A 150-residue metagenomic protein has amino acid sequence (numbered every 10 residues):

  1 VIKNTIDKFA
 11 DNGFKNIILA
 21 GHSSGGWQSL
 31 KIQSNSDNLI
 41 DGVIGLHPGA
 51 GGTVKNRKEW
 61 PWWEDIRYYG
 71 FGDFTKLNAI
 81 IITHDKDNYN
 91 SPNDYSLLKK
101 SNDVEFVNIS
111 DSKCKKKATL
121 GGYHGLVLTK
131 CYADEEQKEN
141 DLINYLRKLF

Functional and structural regions predicted by a protein language model:
V1-N12: Alpha/beta-hydrolase active-site loop
D11, S36-D37, D73: Alpha-helix termination/capping residues and helix-transition junctions
K15-N16, L77: Short coil/turn segments at beta-strand junctions that form active-site/ligand-binding loops
I18, G42-I44: Residue in the alpha/beta-hydrolase core beta-strand immediately N-terminal to the catalytic nucleophile
A20-G25, S29: Gly/Ala-rich beta-loop-alpha elbow adjacent to hydrolase catalytic centers
K31-D41: Conserved hydrolase catalytic core segment
H47-D111: The feature captures the conserved acid-bearing segment of alpha/beta-hydrolase catalytic domains
V104-F150: C-terminal catalytic histidine-bearing segment of alpha/beta-hydrolase fold enzymes
